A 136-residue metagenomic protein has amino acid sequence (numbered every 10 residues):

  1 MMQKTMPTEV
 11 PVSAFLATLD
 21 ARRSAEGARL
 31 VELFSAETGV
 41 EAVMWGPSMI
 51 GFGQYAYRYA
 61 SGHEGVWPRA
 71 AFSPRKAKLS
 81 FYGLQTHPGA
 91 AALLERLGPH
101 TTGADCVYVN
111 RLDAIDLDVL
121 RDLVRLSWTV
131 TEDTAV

Functional and structural regions predicted by a protein language model:
M1-V136: Charge-dense, helix-prone N-terminal extensions
